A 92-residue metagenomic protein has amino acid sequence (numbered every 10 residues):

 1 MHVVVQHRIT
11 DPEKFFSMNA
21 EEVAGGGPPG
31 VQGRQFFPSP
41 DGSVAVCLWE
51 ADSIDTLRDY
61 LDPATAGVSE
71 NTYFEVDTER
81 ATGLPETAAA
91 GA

Functional and structural regions predicted by a protein language model:
M1-A92: Short S/T/G/P-rich N-terminal loop/turn motif that feeds into the first structured element of a domain
